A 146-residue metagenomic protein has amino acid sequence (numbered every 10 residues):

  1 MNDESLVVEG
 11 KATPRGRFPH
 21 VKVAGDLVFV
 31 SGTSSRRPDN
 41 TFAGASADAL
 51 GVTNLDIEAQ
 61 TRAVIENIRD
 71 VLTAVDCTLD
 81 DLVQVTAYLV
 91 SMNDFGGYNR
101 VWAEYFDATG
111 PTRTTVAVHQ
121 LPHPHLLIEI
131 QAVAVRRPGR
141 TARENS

Functional and structural regions predicted by a protein language model:
M1-S146: Short, polar/acidic, helix-capping and beta-turn segments at strand->helix junctions that line the mouths
